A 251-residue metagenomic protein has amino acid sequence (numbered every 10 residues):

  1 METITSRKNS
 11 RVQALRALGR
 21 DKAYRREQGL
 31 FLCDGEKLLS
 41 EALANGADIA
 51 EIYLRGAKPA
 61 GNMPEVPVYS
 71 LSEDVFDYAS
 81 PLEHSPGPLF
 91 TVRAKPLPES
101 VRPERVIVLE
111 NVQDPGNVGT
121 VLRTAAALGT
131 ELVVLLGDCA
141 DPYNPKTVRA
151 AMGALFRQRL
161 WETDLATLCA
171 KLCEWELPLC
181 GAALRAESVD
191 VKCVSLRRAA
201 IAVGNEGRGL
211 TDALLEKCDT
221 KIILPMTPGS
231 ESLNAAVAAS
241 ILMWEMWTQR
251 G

Functional and structural regions predicted by a protein language model:
M1-P115: Arg/Lys-rich RNA-binding interfaces used to dock onto structured RNA substrates
G35, Q113-V121, S232-A238: Amphipathic alpha-helical repeat scaffolds
A44, A94-R185: RNA substrate-binding interface of SAM-dependent RNA methyltransferases
L71-S72, E110, L136-G137, R159 (+1 more regions): Short beta->alpha connector loops at strand-helix junctions that form conserved, small/polar/Pro-enriched
F90, A127-L128, P142-L155, D212-G251: Structured adenosyl-cofactor binding patch, chiefly the S-adenosyl-L-methionine
C180-S230: Active-site/ligand-binding-proximal alpha/beta "capping" segment
